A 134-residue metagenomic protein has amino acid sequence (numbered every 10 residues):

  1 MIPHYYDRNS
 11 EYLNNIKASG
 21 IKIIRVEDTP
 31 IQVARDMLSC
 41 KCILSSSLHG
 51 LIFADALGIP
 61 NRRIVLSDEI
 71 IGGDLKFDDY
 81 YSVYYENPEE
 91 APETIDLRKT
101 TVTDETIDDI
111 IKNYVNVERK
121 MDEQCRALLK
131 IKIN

Functional and structural regions predicted by a protein language model:
M1-N134: Active-site anion-handling motifs in enzyme catalytic cores
